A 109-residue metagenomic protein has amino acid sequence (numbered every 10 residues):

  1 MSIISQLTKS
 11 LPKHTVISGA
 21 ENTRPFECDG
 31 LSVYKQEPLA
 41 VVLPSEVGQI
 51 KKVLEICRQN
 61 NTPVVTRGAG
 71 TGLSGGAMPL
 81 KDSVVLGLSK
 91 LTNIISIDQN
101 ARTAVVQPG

Functional and structural regions predicted by a protein language model:
M1-G30, Q59-T62: N-terminal accessory segments
L7, V33-V64, D82, L88-G109: N-terminal glycine-rich flavin-associated loop
E27-D29, L73, K90-T92: A generic local structural motif
E27-D29, V53-L54, A77: Short, glycine/acidic-enriched capping/hinge loops at junctions between secondary-structure elements
S74-L80: Short acidic, glycine/serine/threonine-rich loops at helix termini
